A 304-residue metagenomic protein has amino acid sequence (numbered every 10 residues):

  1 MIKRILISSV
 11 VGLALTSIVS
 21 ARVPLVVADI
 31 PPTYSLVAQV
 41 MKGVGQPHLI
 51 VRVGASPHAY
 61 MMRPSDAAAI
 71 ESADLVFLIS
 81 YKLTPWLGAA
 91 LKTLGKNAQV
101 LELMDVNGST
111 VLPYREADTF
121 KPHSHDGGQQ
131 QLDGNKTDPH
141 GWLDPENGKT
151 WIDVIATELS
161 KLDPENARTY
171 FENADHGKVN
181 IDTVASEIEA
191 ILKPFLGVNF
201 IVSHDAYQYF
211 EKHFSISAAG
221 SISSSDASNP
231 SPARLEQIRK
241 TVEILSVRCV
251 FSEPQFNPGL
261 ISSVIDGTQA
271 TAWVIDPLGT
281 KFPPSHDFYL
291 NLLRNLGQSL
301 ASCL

Functional and structural regions predicted by a protein language model:
M1-I2: N-terminal secretory signal peptides that target proteins for export/translocation
I5-S17: Bacterial N-terminal signal peptides
A21-L304: Extracytoplasmic metal-acquisition and chelation regions
